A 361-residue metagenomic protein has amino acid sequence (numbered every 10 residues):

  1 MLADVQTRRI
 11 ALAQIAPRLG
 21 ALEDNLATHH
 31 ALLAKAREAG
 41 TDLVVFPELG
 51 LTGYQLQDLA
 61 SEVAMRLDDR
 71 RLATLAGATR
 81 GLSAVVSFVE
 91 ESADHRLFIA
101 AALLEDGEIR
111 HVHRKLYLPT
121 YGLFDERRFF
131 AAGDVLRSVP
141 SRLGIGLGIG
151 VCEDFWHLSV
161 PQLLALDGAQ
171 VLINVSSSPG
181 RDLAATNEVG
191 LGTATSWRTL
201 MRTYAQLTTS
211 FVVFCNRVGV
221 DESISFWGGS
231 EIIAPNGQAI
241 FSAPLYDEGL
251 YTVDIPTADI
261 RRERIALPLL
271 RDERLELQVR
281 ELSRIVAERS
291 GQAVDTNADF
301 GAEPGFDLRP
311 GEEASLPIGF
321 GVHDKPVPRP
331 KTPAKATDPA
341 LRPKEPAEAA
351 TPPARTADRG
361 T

Functional and structural regions predicted by a protein language model:
M1-L43, I173: N-terminal active-site segment of His-dependent metallophosphoesterases
A3, L67-R70, S92-L200, I265-L269: Active-site catalytic loop in hydrolytic enzyme cores
R8, L49, I99, G228-S230: Change "...and in nucleic-acid phosphodiester-cleaving endonucleases..." to "...and in nucleic-acid processing enzymes
Q14, E105, A234-N236: Residue-level signal for short segments within beta-strands and strand-turn junctions of well-structured beta-sheet
L22, A31-L116, S178-T203, L207-S210: Cys-nucleophile CN-hydrolase/nitrilase-fold catalytic domain and related Cys-dependent amidase chemistry that acts on
L67-V85, C152-L250: CN hydrolase (nitrilase-like) catalytic-core segments centered on the catalytic cysteine and neighboring Lys/Glu
V86-F88, I99-L103, R137, S230-I232 (+1 more regions): Short beta-strand scaffold segments in enzyme catalytic cores
T203-Y204, S210-E345, D358-T361: C-terminal beta-strand edge segments of enzyme domains
